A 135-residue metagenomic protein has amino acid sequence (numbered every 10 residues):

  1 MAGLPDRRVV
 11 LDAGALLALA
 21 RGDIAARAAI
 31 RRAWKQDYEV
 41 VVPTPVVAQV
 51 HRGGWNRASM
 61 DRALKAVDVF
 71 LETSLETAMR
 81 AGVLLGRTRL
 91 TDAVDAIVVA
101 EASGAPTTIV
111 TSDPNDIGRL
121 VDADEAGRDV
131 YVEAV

Functional and structural regions predicted by a protein language model:
M1-L4, S103-V135: Acidic, PIN/NYN-like endoribonuclease modules and their adjacent C-terminal/linker elements
M1-V42, H51-D68, A126, V135: Short, well-structured N-terminal submotif of metal-dependent ribonuclease cores
A15-L16, V46, T77, I97-V98 (+1 more regions): Alpha-helix capping/helix-boundary segments
R32-A33, A63, L84, E101 (+1 more regions): Hydrophobic helix-cap positions at the C-terminus of alpha-helices in RecA-like/P-loop ATPase nucleotide-binding cores
V42, E72, A93, T111-S112: Short beta-strand scaffold positions
Q49, S59, R80, R119-L120: Phosphate- and divalent-cation-binding pockets in alpha/beta enzyme and binding domains that engage nucleotide-derived
V50, D92-T108, D116: Acidic, metal-associated active-site segment
V67-T88, P114: Acidic catalytic patch
